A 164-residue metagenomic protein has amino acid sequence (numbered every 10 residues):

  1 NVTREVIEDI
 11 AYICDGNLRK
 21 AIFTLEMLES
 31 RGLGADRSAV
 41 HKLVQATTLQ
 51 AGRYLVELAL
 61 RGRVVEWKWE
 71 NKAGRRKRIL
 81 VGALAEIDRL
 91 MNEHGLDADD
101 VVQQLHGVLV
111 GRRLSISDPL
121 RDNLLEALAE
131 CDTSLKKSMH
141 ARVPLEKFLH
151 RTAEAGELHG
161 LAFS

Functional and structural regions predicted by a protein language model:
N1-S164: AAA+ P-loop NTPase domains with strong preference for DNA replication initiators and clamp-loader complexes
